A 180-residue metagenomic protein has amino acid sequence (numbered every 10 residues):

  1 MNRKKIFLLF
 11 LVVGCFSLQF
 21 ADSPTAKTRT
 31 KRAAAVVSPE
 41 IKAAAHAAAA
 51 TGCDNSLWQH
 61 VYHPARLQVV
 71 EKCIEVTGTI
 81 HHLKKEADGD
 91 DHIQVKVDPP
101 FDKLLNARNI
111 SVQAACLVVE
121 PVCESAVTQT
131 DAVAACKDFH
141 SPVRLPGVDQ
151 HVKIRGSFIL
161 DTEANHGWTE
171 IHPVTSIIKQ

Functional and structural regions predicted by a protein language model:
M1-P24: Sec-dependent N-terminal signal peptides
L18-Q180: OB-fold and OB-like single-stranded nucleic-acid-recognition modules and their adjacent interaction interfaces
